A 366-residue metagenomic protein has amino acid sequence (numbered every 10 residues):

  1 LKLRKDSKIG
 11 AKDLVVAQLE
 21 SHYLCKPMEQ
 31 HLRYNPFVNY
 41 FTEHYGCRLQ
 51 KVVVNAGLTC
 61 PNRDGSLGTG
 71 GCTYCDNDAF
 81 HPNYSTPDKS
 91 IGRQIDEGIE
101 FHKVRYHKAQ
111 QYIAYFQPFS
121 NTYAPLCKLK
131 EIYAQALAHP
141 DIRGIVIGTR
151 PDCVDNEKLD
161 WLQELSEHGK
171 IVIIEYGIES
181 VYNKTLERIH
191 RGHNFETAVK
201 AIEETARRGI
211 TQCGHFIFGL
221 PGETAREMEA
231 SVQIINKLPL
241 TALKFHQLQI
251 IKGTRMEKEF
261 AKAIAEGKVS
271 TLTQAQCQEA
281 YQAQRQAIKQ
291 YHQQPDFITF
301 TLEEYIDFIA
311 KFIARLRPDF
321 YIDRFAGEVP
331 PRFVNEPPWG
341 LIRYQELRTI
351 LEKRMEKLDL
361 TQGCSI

Functional and structural regions predicted by a protein language model:
L3-R4, V16-S21: N-terminal amphipathic/hydrophobic targeting modules at extreme N-termini, encompassing cleavable Sec/SRP-type signal
L24-I113, G363: N-terminal [4Fe-4S]-dependent radical SAM core
L24-N39, Y45-Q50, K252-I366: Auxiliary Fe-S-binding modules of radical SAM enzymes
Q50-V54, Y112-A114, I145-I147, V172-Y176 (+3 more regions): Hydrophobic faces of well-ordered beta-strands that scaffold small-molecule active sites in alpha/beta enzyme cores
D78-G98, H102-L126, D141-V154, I171-A198 (+1 more regions): Core AdoMet radical
Y133-P140, L162-I171, E203-R207: Acidic (Asp/Glu)-rich catalytic clusters
G169-Y182, L240-M256, Q282: Non-cysteine beta-strand/loop elements that form the S-adenosyl-L-methionine
P221-N236: Catalytic cores of alpha/beta
